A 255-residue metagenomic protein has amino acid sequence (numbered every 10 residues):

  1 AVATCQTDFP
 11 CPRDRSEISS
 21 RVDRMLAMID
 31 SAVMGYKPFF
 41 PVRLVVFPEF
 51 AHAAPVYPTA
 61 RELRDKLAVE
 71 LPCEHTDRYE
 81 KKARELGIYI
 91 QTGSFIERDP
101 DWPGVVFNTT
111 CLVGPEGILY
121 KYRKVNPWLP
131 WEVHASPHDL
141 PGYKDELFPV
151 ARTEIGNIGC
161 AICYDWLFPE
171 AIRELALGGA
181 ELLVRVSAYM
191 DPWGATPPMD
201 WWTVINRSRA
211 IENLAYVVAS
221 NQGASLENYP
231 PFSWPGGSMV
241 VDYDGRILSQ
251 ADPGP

Functional and structural regions predicted by a protein language model:
A1-C11, R15: Short beta-strand segments enriched in small/hydrophobic residues
V2, N108-Y120, M239-S249: Short, glycine-anchored, charge-dense loop/turn motifs used at functional sites
P12, A53-P58, P130-W131: Short acidic/His/Gly/Ser-rich catalytic and metal-binding motifs that mark active-site loops of diverse hydrolases
S19, D23, D30-P115, L119-K121 (+2 more regions): Cys-nucleophile CN-hydrolase/nitrilase-fold catalytic domain and related Cys-dependent amidase chemistry that acts on
P72-Q91, N157, C163-P255: CN hydrolase (nitrilase-like) catalytic-core segments centered on the catalytic cysteine and neighboring Lys/Glu
I90-E97, P127-A135, V218-G223: Short Pro/Gly-enriched beta-strand edge/turn motifs at strand-loop
T92-S94, N108-L112, P149-A151, S220 (+1 more regions): Short beta-strand scaffold segments in enzyme catalytic cores
R98-E181, V186, M190-S208: Active-site catalytic loop in hydrolytic enzyme cores
